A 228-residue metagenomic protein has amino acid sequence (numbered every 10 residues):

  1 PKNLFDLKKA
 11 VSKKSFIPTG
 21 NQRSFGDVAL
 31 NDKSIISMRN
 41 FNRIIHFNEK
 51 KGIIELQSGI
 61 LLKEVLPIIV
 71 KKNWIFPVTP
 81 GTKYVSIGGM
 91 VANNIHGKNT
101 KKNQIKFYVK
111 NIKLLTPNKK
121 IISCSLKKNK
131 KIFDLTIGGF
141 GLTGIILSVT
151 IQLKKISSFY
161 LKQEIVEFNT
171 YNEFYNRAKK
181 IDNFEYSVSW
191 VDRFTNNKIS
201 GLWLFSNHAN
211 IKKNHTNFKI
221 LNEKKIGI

Functional and structural regions predicted by a protein language model:
P1-Y84, N93-N99, S189: Glycine-rich N-terminal segment of FAD-binding domains in flavoprotein oxidoreductases, spanning the beta-loop-helix
K2, I54-Q57, Q104, K128 (+1 more regions): Catalytic cores of large soluble enzymes that bind and process phosphate-bearing ligands
G26-I45, N99-K119, I145-Q152: Structural signature of FAD isoalloxazine-binding scaffolds in flavoprotein oxidoreductases
I45-H46, K50, F107-V109, T216-K219: Short, basic, helix/turn surface patches
K72, K102-N103, L126-K130: "Short basic amphipathic alpha-helical interaction patches in structured regions
A92, K110-I228: C-terminal substrate-binding/cap subdomain adjacent to the FAD-binding core in PCMH-type and related FAD-linked
G97-K102, I132-L135: Catalytic micro-motifs at enzyme active sites that drive phosphoryl/nucleotidyl and oxygen chemistry
